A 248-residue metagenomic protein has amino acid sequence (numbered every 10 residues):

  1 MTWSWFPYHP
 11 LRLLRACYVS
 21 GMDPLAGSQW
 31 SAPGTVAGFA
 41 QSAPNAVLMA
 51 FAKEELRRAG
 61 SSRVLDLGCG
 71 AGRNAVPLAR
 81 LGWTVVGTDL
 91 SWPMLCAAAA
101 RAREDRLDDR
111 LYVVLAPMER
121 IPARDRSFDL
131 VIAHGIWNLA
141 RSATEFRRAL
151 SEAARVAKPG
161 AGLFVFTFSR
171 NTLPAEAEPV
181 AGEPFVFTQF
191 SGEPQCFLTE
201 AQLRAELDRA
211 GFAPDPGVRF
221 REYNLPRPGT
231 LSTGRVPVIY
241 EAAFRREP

Functional and structural regions predicted by a protein language model:
L13-G60: Conserved class I S-adenosyl-L-methionine
S61-G70: Conserved class I S-adenosyl-L-methionine
G72-R120: Class I SAM-dependent methyltransferase SAM/SAH-binding core
E119-V131: A short acidic, Gly/Pro-enriched loop at the edge of an enzyme's catalytic core that lines a small-molecule cofactor
L130-T144: A short SAM/SAH-binding and catalytic strip from SAM-dependent methyltransferases
R147-P159: A short glycine-rich, Lys/Arg-flanked "PGG" loop and its adjoining helix->strand segment in the class I
F164-T188: Conserved class I S-adenosyl-L-methionine
P194-G211: Short alpha-helix
